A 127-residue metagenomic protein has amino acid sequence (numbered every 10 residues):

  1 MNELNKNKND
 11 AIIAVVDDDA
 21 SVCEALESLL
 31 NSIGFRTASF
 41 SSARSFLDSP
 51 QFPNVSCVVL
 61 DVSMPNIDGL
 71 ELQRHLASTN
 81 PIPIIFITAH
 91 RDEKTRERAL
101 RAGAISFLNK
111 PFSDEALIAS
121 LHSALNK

Functional and structural regions predicted by a protein language model:
M1-A14, A20-S21, E27, E115-K127: Non-catalytic signal-transmission and effector/linker regions of two-component phosphorelay proteins
A20-A38: Two-component/phosphorelay signaling modules centered on CheY-like receiver
P53-V59: Active-site beta3 strand of CheY-like receiver
D61, T88: Active-site residues of response regulator receiver
M64: Receiver (REC) domain active-site loop signature in two-component systems and cognate sites in sensor histidine kinases
K110: A Lys-centered signature of the CheY-like receiver
